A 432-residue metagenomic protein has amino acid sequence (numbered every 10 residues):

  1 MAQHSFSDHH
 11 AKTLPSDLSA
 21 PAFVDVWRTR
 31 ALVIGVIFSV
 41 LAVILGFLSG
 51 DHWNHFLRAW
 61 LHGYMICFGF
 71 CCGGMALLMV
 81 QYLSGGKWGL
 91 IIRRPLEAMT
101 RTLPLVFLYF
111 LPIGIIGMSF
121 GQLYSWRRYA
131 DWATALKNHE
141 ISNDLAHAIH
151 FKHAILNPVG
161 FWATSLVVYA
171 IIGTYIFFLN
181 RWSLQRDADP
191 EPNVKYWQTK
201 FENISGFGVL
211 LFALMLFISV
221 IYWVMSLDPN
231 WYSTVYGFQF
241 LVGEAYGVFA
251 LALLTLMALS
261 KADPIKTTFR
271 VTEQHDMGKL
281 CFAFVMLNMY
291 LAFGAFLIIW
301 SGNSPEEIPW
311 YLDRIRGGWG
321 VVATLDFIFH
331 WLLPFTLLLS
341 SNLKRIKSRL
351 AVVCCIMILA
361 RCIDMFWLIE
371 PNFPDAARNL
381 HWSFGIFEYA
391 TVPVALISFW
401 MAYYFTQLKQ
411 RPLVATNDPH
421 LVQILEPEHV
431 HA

Functional and structural regions predicted by a protein language model:
A2-C72, I149, H153-L156, V422-A432: N-terminal regions that are enriched for targeting/export leaders and immediately downstream pro/stem segments
A2-H4, M65-A188, S205-G208: Transmembrane-helix bundle segments that line or gate the permeation/cavity pathway in multi-pass membrane proteins
Q3-S7, W27, A133, E140-A146 (+2 more regions): TerminUS-proximal long segments
A22-D51, K137-N138, A148-D326, L343 (+1 more regions): Long, contiguous internal "core" modules enriched in hydrophobic/ aromatic residues
F47-F56, V80-R93, G117-L123, N180-Q185 (+6 more regions): Juxtamembrane/interface segments at transmembrane-helix termini
L57-G63, I92-R94, P229-L241, L312 (+1 more regions): Non-cytosolic membrane-interface motifs at loop->transmembrane helix junctions
G69-L78, F107-I113, S165-F177, V242-M257 (+2 more regions): Hydrophobic cores of alpha-helical transmembrane segments in multi-pass inner/ER membrane proteins, independent
R101-F120, A283-A292, V352-A360: Hydrophobic alpha-helical membrane-insertion segments
